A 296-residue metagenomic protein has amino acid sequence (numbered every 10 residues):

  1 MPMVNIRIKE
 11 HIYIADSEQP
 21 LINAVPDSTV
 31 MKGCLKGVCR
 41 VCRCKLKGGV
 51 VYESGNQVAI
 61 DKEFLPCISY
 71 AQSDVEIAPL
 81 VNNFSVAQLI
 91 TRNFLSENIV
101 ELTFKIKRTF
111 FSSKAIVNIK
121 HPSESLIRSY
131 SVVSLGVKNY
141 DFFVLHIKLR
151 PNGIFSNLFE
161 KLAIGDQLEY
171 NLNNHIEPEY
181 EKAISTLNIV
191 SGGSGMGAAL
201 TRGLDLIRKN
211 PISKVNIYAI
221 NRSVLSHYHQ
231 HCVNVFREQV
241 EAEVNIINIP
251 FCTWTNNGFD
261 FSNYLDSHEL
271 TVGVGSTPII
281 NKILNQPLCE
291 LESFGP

Functional and structural regions predicted by a protein language model:
M1-K32: N-terminal pre-ligand scaffold of iron-sulfur
S28-V50, I60-Q72, P278: Local cysteine-cluster metal-coordination motifs and their immediate loop/turn environment, predominantly Fe-S cluster
K47, V75, L80, P122 (+1 more regions): Short, surface-exposed secondary-structure boundary micro-motifs
N56-F84, L89, N93: Short Fe-S-cluster ligation motifs
Y70-L80, G136-F142, K182-A183: Ligand-binding loop in jelly-roll beta-barrel domains
S85-Q167, S185, R222, F251: Ferredoxin-reductase
R150-P296: FNR/FR-type flavoprotein reductase catalytic core
